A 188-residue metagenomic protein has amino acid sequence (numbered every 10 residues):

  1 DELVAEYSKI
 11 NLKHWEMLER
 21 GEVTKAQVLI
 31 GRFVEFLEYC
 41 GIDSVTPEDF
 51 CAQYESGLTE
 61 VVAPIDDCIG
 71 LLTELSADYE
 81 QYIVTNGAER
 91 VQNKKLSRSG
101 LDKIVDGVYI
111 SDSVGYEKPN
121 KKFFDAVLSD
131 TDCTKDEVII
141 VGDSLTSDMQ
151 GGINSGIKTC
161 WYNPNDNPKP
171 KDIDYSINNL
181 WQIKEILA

Functional and structural regions predicted by a protein language model:
D1-D66: N-terminal helical cap/lid subdomain that shapes the substrate entry/recognition surface in HAD-like hydrolases
I65, I69, N120-K121: Conserved strand-to-helix beginnings and helix N-cap segments that scaffold or border functional pockets
D67-D78: Catalytic-core regions built around general acid/base machinery
T73, A88-A188: Asp-based, Mg2+/Mn2+-dependent phosphohydrolase catalytic module
D78-Y79, G156: Glycine-centered short loops/turns at secondary-structure junctions
T85: Conserved phosphate-coupling serine/threonine residues in phosphotransfer and NTP-handling enzymes
